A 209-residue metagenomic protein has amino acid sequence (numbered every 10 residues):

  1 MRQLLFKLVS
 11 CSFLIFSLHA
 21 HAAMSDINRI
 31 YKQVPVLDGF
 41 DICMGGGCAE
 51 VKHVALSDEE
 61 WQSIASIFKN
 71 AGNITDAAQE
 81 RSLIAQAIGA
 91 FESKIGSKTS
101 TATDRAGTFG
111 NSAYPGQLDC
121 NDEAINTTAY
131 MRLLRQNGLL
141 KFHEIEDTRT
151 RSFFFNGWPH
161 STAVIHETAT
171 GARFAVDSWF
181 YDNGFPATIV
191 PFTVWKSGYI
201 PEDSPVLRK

Functional and structural regions predicted by a protein language model:
M1-V9: Bacterial N-terminal signal peptides that target proteins for export
S17-A20: N-terminal signal peptide c-region/cleavage motif recognized by signal peptidases
A22-R29: Cleaved targeting-peptide boundary
I30-F40: Start-of-domain marker
C43-T75, D104-A113: Acidic/histidine-rich, surface-exposed loop or edge segments in extracytoplasmic proteins
R81-H143: Mid-length scaffold segments of soluble, non-membrane domains
R132-T193: Hydrophobic/aromatic-rich core segments of domains that either
W195-K209: Low-complexity, Gly/Ser/Thr/Pro-rich intrinsically disordered linker/tail segments
